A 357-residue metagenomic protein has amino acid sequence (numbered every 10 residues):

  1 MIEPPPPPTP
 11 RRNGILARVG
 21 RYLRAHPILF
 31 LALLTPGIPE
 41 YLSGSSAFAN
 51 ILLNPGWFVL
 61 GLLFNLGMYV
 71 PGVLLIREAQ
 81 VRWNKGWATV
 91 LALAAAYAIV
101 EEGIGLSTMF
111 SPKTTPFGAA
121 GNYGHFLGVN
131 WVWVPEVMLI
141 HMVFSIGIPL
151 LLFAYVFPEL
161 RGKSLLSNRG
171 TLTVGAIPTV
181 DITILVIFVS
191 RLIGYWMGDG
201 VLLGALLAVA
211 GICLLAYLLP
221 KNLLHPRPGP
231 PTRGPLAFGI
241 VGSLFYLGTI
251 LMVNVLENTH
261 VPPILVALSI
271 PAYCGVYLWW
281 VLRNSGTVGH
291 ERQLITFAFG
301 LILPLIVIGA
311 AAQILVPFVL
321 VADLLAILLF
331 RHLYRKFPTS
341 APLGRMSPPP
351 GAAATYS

Functional and structural regions predicted by a protein language model:
P10-L62, L106, E257-Y273, V281-I295: Transmembrane alpha-helical insertion/packing segments
R24-E40, G175-I184, F238-L247, F297-P304: Alpha-helical transmembrane segments
E40-F58, K113-W131, R191-L202, L256: Membrane-interface interhelical loops and short amphipathic "cap" helices that link adjacent transmembrane segments
L63-E78: Central hydrophobic cores of alpha-helical transmembrane segments in multi-pass inner-membrane proteins across all
E78-W87, E159-R169, N222-G234, R283-H290: Membrane-interface helix-boundary motifs at transmembrane edges
K85-I177: Membrane-interface helix-loop-helix junctions at boundaries between adjacent transmembrane segments
R161-Y217: Loop-centered beta-sheet repeat module
H225-S357: Extended, charged low-complexity segments that frequently continue into or abut oligomerization scaffolds
